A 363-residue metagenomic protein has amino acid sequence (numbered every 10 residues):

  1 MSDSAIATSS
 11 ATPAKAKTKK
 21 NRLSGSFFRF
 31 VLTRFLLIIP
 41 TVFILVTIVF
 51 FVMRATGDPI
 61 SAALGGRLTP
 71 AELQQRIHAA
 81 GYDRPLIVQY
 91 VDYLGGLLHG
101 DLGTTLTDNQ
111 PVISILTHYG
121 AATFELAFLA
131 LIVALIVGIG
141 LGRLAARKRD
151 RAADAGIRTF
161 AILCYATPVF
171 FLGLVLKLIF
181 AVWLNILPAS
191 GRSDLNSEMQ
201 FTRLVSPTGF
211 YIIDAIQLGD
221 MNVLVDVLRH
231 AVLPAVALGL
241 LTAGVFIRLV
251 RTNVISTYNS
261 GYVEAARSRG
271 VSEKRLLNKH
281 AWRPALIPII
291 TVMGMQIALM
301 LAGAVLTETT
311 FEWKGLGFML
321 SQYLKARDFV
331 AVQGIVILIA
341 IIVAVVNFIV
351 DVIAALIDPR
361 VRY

Functional and structural regions predicted by a protein language model:
M1-A11: N-terminal acidic, proline/glycine-rich, low-complexity intrinsically disordered segments
D3-S4, A16-F27, D83-I139: An internal, D/E-rich "acidic patch" concept
K17-V52: Charged, compositionally biased N-terminal leader segments and the immediate start of the first structured element
G25-R29, G120-A153, T202-Y363: Alpha-helical transmembrane segments of integral membrane proteins, especially multi-pass inner/plasma-membrane
F27, V31, F35, R76 (+9 more regions): Hydrophobic alpha-helical segments of integral membrane proteins, encompassing both true transmembrane helices
I38, Y119, T123, T159-A166 (+2 more regions): Residue-level signal for discrete positions within transmembrane alpha-helices of multi-pass small-molecule
T41-V91, F180-V223: Hydrophobic alpha-helical transmembrane segments of membrane transport/permease proteins and related membrane-embedded
L144-T167, L172, L178, V182-W183: Short loop segments and helix-boundary regions at transmembrane helix junctions of multi-pass inner-membrane proteins
